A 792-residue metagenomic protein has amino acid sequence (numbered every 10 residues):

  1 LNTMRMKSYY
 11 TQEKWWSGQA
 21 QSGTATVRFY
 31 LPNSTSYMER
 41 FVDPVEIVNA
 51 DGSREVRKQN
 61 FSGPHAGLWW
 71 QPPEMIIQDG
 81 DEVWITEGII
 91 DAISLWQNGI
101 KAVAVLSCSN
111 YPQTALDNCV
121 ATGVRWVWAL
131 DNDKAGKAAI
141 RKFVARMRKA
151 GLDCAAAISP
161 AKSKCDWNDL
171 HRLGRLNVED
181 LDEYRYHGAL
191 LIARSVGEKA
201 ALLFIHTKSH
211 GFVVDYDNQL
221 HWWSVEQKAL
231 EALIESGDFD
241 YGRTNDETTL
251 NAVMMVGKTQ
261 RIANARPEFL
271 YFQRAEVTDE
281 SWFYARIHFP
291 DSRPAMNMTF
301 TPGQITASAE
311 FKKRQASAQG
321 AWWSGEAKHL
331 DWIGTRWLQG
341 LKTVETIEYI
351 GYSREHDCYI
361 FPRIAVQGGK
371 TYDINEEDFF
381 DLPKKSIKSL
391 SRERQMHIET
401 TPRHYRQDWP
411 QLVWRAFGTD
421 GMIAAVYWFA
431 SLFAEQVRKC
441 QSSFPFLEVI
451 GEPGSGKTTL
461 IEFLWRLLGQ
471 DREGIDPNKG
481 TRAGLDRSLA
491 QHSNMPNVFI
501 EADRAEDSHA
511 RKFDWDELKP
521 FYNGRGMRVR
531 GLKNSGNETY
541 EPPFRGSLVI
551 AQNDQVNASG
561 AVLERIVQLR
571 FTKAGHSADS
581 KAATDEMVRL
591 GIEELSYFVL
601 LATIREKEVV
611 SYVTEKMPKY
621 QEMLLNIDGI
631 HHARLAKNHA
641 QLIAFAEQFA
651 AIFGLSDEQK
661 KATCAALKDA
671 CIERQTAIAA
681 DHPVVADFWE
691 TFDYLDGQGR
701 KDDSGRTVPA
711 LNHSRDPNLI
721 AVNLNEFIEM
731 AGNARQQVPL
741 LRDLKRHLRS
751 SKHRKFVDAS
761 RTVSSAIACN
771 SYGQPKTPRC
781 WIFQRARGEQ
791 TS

Functional and structural regions predicted by a protein language model:
M4-S22: Short, basic/aromatic recognition patches
W16-V124, I140: Phosphate-handling DNA/RNA-contact segment within nucleic-acid enzymes
K58-Q71, L382-Q411, E608-E622: Active-site-adjacent bridging/hinge elements
I76, D81, R125-A129, S391-Q395 (+7 more regions): Glycine- and acidic
Q78-V83, I89-V214: TOPRIM fold recognition
G99, V127, M422, S431-I604 (+2 more regions): Conserved NTP-binding/hydrolysis core of motor NTPases
D182-K388, D554, R605-S611, P618-S792: N-terminal nucleic-acid engagement/recognition segments and initiation subdomains in replication, restriction
D378-G474, K479, H639, I643-A646 (+1 more regions): P-loop NTPase catalytic core of nucleic-acid-dependent motor ATPases
